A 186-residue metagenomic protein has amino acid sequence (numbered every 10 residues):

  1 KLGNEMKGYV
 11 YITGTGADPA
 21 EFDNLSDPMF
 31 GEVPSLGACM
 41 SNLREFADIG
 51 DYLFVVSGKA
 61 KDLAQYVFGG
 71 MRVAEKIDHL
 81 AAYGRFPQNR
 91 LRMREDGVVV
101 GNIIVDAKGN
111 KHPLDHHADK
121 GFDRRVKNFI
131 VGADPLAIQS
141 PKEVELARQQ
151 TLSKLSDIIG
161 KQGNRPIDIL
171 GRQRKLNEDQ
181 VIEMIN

Functional and structural regions predicted by a protein language model:
K1, S35, V55, R90-R92 (+1 more regions): Acidic/proline-rich low-complexity IDRs
L2-D48, K61, G84-F86, Q173-N186: Compositionally biased, charged N-terminal/linker segments
V10-T13, V55, V73: Hydrophobic side chains in beta-strands
G50-L53: Structural motif
S57-A64: Short, charged beta-turn/beta-strand-edge "cap" motif at the junction between a beta-strand and an adjacent loop
A60, I77-H79: Short, catalytically relevant binding-site loops at active-site mouths
Y66-K76: Short beta-strand-centered aromatic/proline hotspots
H79-N186: Contiguous surface segments at macromolecular interaction interfaces
